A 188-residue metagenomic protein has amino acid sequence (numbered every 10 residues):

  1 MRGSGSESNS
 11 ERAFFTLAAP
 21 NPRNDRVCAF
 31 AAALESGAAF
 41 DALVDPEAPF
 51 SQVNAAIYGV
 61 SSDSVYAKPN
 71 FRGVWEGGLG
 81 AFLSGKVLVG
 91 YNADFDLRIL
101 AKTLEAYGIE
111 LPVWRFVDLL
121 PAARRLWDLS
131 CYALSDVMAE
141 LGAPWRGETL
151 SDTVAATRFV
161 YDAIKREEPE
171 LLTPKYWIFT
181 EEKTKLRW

Functional and structural regions predicted by a protein language model:
M1-S4, R158-W188: Acidic two-metal-ion nuclease catalytic site recognized across multiple nuclease folds, prominently DnaQ/RNase D-T
M1-W114, D128, Y132-G147: Conserved non-catalytic scaffold segment of RNase H-like nuclease domains
T103-A106, R125, E140, F159-E167: Active-site catalytic microenvironments for nucleophilic, acid-base chemistry
L120-A123: Conserved, surface-exposed functional patches that form binding/active-site neighborhoods
L126-S130, T180-K183: A general structural motif
R146-S151, E168-L172: Short, charged, surface-exposed loops that flank catalytic or proteolytic processing sites
S151-R158: Alpha-helical transmembrane segments that form the membrane-embedded catalytic/substrate-binding core of multi-pass
